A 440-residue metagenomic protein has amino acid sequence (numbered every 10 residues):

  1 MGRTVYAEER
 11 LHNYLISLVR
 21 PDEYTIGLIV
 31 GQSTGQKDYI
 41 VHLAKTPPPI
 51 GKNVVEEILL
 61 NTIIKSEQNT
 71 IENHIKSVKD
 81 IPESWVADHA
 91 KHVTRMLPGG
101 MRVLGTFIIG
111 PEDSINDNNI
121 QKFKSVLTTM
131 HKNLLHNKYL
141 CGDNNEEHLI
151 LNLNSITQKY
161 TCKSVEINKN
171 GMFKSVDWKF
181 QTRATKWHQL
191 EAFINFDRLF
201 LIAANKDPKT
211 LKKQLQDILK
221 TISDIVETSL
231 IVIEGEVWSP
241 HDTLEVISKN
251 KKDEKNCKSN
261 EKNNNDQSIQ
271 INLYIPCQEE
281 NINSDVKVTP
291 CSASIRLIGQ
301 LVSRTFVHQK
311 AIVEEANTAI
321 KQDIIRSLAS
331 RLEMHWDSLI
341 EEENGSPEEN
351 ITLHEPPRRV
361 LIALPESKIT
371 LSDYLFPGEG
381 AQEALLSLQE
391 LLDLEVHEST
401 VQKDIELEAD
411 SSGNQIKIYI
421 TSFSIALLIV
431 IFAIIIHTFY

Functional and structural regions predicted by a protein language model:
M1-L104, G110-I218, I225, S229 (+4 more regions): N-terminal beta-strand/alpha-helix entry module and adjacent surface of metal-dependent catalytic domains
N168-Y440: C-terminal functional modules of predominantly eukaryotic multidomain proteins
